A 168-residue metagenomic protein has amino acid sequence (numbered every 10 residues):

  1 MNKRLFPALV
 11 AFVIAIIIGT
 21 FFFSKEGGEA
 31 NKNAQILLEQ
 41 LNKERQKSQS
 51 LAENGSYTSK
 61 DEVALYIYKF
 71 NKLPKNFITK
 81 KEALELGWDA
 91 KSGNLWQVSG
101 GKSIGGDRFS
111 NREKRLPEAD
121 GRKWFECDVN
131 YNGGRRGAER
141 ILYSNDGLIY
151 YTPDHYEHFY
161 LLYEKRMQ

Functional and structural regions predicted by a protein language model:
M1-A11: N-terminal Sec-pathway targeting helices
L9-F21: Hydrophobic membrane-insertion alpha-helices, especially the h-region of bacterial N-terminal signal peptides
G19-A34: Sec-dependent signal peptide cleavage junction
A30-K72: N-terminal low-complexity, Pro/Thr/Ser-rich intrinsically disordered segments that act as propeptides or flexible
E53-S56, K60, L73-N76, D120 (+2 more regions): Solvent-exposed, acidic/flexible segments
A64-L73, A138, D146-I149: Second-shell loop/turn segments in exported
T79-E82: A charge-rich, low-complexity, intrinsically flexible signal that marks solvent-exposed coils, linkers, repeats
L84-Q168: Functional cores of ribonucleases/endoribonucleases
